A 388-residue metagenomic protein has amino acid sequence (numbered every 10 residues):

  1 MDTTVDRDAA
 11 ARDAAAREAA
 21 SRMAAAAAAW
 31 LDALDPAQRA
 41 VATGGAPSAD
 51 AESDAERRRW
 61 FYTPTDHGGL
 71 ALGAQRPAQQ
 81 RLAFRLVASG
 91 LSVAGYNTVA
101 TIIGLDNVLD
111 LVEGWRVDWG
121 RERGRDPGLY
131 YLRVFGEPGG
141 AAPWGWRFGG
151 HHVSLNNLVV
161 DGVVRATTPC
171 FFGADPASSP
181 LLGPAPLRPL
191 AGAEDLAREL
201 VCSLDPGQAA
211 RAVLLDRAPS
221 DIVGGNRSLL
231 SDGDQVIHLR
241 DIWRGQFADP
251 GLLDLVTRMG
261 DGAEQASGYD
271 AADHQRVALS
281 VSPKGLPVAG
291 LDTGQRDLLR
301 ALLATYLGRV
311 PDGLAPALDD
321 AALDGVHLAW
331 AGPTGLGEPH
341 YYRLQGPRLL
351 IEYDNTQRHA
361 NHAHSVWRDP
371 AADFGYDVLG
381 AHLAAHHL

Functional and structural regions predicted by a protein language model:
D2-D8, D13-P36, A40-A74, R81-S92 (+1 more regions): A cross-kingdom marker for long, charged
